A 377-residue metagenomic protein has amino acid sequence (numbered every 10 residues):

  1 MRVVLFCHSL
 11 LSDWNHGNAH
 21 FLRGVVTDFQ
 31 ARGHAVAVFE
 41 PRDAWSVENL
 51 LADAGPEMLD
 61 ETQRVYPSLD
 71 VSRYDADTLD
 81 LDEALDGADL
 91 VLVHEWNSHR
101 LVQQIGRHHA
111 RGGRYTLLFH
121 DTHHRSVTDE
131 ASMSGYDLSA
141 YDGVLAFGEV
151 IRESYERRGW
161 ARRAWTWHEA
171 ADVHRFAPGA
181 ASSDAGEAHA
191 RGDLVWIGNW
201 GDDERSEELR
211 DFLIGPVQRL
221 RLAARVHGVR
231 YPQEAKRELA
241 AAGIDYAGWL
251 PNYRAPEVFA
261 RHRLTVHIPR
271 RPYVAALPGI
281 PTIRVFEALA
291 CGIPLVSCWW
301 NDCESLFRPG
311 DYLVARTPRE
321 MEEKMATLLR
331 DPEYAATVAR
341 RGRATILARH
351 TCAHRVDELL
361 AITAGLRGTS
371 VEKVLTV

Functional and structural regions predicted by a protein language model:
F6, H120-D121, F147, I197-G198 (+1 more regions): Short hydrophobic "strand-cap" motifs at the C-terminus of beta-strands
S9, N15, R23-T27, A37-Y155 (+1 more regions): Extended catalytic core of nucleotide-activated donor transferases of GT-like folds
N18-F29, D211-F212, L359: Short amphipathic alpha-helix
F21-G24, E40-P41, K236-R367, V371-V377: Catalytic binding pocket for nucleotide-activated donors in carbohydrate/polymer assembly enzymes
G24-H34, G215-L220: A short, Lys/Arg-enriched amphipathic alpha-helix followed by its capping loop at the start of a domain
V150, W167-A170: Carbohydrate-associated surface elements
D172-R261: Conserved catalytic-core segment of nucleotide-activated headgroup transferases in glycan assembly
